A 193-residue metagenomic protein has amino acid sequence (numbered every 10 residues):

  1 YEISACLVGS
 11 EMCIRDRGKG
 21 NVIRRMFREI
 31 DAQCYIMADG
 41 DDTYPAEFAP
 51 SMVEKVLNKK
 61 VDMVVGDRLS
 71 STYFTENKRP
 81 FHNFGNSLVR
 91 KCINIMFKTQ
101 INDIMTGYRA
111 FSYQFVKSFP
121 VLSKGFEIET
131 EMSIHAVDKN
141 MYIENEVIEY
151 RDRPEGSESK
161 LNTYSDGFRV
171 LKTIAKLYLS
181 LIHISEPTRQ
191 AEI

Functional and structural regions predicted by a protein language model:
Y1-G9, C13-I14, I182-I193: Single conserved hydrophobic/aromatic residue that forms the stacking wall/gate of nucleotide- or nucleobase-binding
E11, Q100, Y142-E144: Conserved beta-strand segments of alpha/beta enzyme cores
R15-I30, C34, A46-F126, D152-F168: Acceptor/aglycone-binding surface of glycosyltransferases and processive sugar-polymer synthases
D42-T43: Acidic metal-phosphate-binding loop of nucleotide-sugar-dependent transferases
M52, M132, I184: Aromatic/hydrophobic pocket-lining residues that form π-stacking "cages" and hydrophobic walls in ligand
V121-K124, S133-R151: Catalytic donor-sugar/metal-binding loop of nucleotide-sugar-dependent glycosyltransferases
G156-Q190: Basic/Trp-rich segment in TM-proximal cytosolic loops or flexible interdomain/linker regions
